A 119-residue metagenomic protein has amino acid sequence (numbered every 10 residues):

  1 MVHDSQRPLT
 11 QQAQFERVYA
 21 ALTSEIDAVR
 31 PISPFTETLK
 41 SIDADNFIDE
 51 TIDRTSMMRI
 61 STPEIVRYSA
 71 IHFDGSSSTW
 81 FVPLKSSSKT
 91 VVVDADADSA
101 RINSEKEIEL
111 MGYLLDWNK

Functional and structural regions predicted by a protein language model:
M1-Q6: Short beta-strand-to-loop acidic/aromatic patch adjacent to the donor-nucleotide binding site
R7-L9, A100-R101: Short, small-residue-enriched loops and turns at beta-alpha junctions that line or gate enzyme active sites
L9-D94: Conserved core of the sugar-phosphate nucleotidyltransferase
S99-K119: Hydrophobic helical membrane-anchoring modules
